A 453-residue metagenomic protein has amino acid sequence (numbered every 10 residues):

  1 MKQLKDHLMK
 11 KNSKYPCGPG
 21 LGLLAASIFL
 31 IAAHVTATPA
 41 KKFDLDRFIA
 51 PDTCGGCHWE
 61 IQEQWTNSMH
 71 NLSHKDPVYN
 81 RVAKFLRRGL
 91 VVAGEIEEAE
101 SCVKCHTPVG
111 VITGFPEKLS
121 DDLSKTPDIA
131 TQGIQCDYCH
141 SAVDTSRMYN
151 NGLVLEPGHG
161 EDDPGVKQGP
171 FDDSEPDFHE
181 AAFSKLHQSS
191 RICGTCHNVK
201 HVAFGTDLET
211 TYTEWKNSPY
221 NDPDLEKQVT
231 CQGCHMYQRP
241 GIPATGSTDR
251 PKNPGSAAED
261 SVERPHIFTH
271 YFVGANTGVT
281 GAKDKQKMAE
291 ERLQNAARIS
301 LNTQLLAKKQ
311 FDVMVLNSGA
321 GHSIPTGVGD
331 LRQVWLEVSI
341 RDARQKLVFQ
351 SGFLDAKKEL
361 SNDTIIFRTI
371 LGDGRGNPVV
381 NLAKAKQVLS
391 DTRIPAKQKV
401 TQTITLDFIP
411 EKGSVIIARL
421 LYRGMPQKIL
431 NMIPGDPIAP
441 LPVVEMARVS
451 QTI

Functional and structural regions predicted by a protein language model:
M1-C17: N-terminal secretory signal peptides that target proteins for export/translocation
G22-A32: Bacterial N-terminal signal peptides
A32-K41, E60: Bacterial Sec-dependent signal peptides at the C-terminal "C-region" and cleavage site
A40-G56: N-terminal module-boundary/linker segments of secreted carbohydrate-active enzymes
K41-L45, I61-V92, E117-P378, L382-K384 (+4 more regions): Primarily the internal scaffold of c-type cytochrome electron-transfer domains, especially repeated/multiheme c-type
P108-F115: Conserved, well-structured interaction surfaces
A396-Q402: Aromatic sugar-binding surface patches on proteins that engage polysaccharides or sugar-phosphate polymers
Q402-P410: Short, hydrophobic beta-strand segments
